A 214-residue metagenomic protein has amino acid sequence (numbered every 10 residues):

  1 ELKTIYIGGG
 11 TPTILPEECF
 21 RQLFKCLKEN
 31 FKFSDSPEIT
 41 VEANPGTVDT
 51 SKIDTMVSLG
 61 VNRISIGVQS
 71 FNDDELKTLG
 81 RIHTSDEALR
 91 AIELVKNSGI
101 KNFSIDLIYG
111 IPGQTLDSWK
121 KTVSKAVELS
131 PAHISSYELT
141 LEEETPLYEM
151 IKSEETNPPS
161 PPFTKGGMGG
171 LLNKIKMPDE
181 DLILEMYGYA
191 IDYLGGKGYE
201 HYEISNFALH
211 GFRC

Functional and structural regions predicted by a protein language model:
E1-N157, G170-C214: C-terminal scaffold of the Radical SAM
K165-G166: Glycine-biased, low-complexity coil/linker segments
